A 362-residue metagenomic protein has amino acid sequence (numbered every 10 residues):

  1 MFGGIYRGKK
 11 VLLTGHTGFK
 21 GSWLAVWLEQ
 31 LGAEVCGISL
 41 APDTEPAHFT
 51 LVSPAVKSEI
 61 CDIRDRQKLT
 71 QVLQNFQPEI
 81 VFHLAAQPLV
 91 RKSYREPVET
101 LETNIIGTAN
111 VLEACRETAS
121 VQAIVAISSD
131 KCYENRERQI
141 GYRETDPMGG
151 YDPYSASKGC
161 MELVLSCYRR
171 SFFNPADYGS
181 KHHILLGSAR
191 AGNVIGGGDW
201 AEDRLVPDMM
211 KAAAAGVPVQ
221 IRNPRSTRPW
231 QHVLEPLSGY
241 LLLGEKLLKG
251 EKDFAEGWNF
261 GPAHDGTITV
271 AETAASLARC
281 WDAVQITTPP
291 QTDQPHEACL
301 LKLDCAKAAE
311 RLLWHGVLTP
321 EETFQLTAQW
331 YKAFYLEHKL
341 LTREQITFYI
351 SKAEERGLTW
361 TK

Functional and structural regions predicted by a protein language model:
M1-A191, S351, K362: N-terminal Rossmann-like NAD(P)+-binding domain of SDR-like oxidoreductases, especially those catalyzing
T14, I63, E102-I105, Y154 (+7 more regions): Short, solvent-exposed loop/helix junctions and linker helices that flank or host conserved functional motifs
Q30-A33, N193, A213-K362: C-terminal substrate-binding subdomain of Rossmann-fold SDR/epimerase-dehydratase oxidoreductases
P46-T50, R136-Q139, D199-D203, V233-L234 (+2 more regions): Short aromatic-enriched loop/helix-cap "lid" or pocket-rim segments at secondary-structure transitions that line
R66-Q67, E79, R91, V98 (+6 more regions): Residues in well-ordered alpha-helical elements
T108, E202-P207, Y240, A274: Amphipathic alpha-helical segments in well-structured domains
Y133-R138, F172-G179, D199, A214 (+2 more regions): Proline-centered turn/helix-capping motifs that create local helix->coil transitions or kinks
L165-Y168, M209, A308: Structural element of the ATP-grasp superfamily
